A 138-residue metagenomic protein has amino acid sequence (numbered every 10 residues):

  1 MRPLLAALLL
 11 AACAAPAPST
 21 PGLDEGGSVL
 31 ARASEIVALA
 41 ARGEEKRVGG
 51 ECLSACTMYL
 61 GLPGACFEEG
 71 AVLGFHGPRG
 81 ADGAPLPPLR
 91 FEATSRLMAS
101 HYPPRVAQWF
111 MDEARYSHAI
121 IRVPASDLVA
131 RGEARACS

Functional and structural regions predicted by a protein language model:
M1-A7: Sec-dependent signal peptide recognition, specifically the positively charged N-region followed immediately by
P16, G26-V29: Short, solvent-exposed, low-complexity loop/linker segments
A17-G22, G77-P78: Acidic/histidine-rich, surface-exposed loop or edge segments in extracytoplasmic proteins
T20, L30, S34-E45, A84-S138: Charged, glycine-interspersed solvent-exposed loop segments at helix/strand-loop junctions that cap or gate access
E44-D82: Glycine-rich beta-to-alpha active-site loop
